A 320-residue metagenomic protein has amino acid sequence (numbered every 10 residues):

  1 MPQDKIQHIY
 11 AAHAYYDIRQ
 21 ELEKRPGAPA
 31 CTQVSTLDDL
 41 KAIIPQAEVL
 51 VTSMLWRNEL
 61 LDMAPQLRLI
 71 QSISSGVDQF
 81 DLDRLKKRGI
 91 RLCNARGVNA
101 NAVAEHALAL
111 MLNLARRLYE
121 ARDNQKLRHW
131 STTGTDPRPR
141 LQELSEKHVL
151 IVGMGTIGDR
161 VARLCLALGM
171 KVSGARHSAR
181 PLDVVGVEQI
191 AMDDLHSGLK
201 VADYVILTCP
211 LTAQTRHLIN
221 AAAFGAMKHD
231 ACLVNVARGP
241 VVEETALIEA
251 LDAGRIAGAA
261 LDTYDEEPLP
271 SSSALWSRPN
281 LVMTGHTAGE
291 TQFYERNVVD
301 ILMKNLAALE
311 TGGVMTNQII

Functional and structural regions predicted by a protein language model:
M1-C93, N220: An N-terminal-biased, well-structured beta-alpha scaffold segment characteristic of Rossmann-like dinucleotide-binding
I73-S74, I90-N101, A237, H286: Short beta->alpha connector loops at strand-helix junctions that form conserved, small/polar/Pro-enriched
I90, R96-H148: Phosphate-binding beta-alpha-beta segment of Rossmann-like dinucleotide-binding domains, i.e., the NAD(P)
L92, D230, V236-I320: Rossmann-like dinucleotide-binding domain for NAD(H)/NADP(H)
M154-G155: Glycine-rich Rossmann-fold phosphate-binding loop(s) that bind the pyrophosphate of adenine dinucleotide cofactors
G158-D159: N-terminal Rossmann-fold NAD(P) dinucleotide-binding loop
A167-V184: NAD(P)-binding Rossmann-fold cofactor-contacting core
A179-A274: Rossmann-like adenosine-cofactor binding region
